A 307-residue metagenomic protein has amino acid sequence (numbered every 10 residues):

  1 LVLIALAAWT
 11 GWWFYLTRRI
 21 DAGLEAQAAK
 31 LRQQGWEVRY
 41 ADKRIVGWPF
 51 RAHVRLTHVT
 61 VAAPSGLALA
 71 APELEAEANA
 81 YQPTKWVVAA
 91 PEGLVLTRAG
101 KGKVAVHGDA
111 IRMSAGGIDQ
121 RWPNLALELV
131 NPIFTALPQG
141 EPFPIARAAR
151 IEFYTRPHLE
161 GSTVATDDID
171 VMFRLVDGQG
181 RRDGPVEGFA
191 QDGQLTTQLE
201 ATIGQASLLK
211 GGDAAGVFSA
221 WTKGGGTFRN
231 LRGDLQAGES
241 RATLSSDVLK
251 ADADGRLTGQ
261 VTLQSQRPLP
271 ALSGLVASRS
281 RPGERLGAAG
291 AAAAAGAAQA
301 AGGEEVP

Functional and structural regions predicted by a protein language model:
L1, A41, V217-W221, G233-D234 (+3 more regions): Extended terminal
L1-W13: Hydrophobic membrane-insertion alpha-helices, especially the h-region of bacterial N-terminal signal peptides
Y15-R32: Alpha-helical transmembrane signal-anchor/signal-peptide segments
Q33-V164: N-terminal beta-strand/beta-hairpin edge segment
T60-A63, A78-A80, L94, G117-D119 (+7 more regions): Beta-strand elements of well-folded, non-transmembrane domains
T60-A68, L94-A105, N131-A146, D177-Q191 (+4 more regions): Flexible, membrane-facing loop/turn or short amphipathic-helix motifs that contact lipid bilayers or gate lipid-binding
G140-E239: Acidic, serine/threonine- and glycine-rich low-complexity intrinsically disordered segments that serve as flexible
